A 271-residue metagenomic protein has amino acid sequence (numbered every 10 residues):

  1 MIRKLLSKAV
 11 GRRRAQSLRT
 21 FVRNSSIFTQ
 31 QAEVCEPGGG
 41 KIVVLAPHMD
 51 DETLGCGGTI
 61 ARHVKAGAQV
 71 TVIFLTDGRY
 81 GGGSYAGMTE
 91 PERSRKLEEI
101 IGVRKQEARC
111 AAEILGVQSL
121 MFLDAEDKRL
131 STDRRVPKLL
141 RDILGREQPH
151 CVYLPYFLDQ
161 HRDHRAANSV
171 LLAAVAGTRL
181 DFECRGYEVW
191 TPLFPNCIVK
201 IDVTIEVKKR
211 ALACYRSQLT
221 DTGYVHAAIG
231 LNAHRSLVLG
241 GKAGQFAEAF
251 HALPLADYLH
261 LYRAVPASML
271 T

Functional and structural regions predicted by a protein language model:
M1-M49, T53-R179, G186, V238 (+2 more regions): Active-site beta-strand->loop->alpha-helix modules in alpha/beta enzyme cores, enriched in Gly/His/Asp(Glu)
D77-R79, D127-R129, T191-L193, I205 (+1 more regions): Residue-level detector of flexible, active-site-proximal loop/helix-junction positions within diverse enzyme catalytic
A125, V189, I201-V203, A252-L255: Active-site donor-binding loop signature of nucleotide-sugar glycosyltransferases
S131-D133, P195-N196, N232-H234, L255-R263: Short, solvent-exposed polar/charged micro-motifs at secondary-structure junctions
T178-C197: Short, flexible loop segments at boundaries between secondary-structure elements
F194-L237: A conserved mid-domain beta-alpha-beta active-site/ligand-binding segment of alpha/beta enzyme cores
G223-D257: Short, active-site-adjacent segments that bind or coordinate small-molecule cofactors and metal centers
